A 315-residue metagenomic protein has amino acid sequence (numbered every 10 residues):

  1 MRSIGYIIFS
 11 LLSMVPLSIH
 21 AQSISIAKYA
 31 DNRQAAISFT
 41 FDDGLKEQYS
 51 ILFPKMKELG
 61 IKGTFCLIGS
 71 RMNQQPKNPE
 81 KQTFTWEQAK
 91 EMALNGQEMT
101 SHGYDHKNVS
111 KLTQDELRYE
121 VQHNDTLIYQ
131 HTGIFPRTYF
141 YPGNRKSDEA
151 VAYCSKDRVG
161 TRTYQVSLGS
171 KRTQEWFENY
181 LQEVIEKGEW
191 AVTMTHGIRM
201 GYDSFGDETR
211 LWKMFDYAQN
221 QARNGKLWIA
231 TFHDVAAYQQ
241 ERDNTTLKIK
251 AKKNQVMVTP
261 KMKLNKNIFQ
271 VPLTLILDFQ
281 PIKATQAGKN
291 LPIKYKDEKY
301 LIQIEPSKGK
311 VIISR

Functional and structural regions predicted by a protein language model:
M1-S23: Bacterial Sec-dependent N-terminal signal peptides
Q22-Q48, L264: Boundary/entry segment of secreted carbohydrate-active catalytic domains
S23-Y29, G69, Y129, T161-Y164 (+3 more regions): C-terminal domain-boundary segment and adjacent tail
A35-I37, K57-G160, Y164-Q165, S170 (+1 more regions): Metal-dependent polysaccharide deacetylase catalytic core of the NodB/CE4 family, i.e., the active-site-bearing domain
F41-G44, G103, G197, F232: Active-site metal-binding loops of divalent metal-dependent hydrolases
L45-I51, N73-Q74, Y202: Short, solvent-exposed loop/turn elements at domain surfaces
Y49, F53, W86-K90, V121-T126 (+3 more regions): Generic structural signal for well-ordered alpha-helices, preferentially at hydrophobic/aromatic core positions
K296-R315: C-terminal beta-strand-rich structural cap/linker in extracellular carbohydrate-active enzymes
